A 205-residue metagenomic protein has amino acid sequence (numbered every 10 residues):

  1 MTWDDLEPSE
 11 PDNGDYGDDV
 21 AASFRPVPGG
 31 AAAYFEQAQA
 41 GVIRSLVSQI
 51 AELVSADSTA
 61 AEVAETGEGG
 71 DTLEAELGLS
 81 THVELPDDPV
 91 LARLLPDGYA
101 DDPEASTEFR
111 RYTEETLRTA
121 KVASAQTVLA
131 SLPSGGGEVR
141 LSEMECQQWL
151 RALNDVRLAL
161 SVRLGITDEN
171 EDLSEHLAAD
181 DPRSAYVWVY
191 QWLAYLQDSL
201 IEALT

Functional and structural regions predicted by a protein language model:
T2-T119, A123, T127, S131 (+4 more regions): Charged, alpha-helix-forming regions
